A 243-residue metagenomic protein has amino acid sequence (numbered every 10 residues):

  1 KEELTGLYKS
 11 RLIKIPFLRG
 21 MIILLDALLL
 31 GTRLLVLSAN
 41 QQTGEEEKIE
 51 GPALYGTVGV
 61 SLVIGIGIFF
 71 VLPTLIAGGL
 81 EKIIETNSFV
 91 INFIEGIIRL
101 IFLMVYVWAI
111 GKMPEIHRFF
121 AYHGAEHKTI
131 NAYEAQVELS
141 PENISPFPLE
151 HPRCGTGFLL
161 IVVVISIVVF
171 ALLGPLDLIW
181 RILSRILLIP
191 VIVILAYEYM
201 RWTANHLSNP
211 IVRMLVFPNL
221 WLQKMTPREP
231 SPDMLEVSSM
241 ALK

Functional and structural regions predicted by a protein language model:
K1-G59, S88-N92, I98, F102-S145: Large intracellular
K14, L18, I22-L25, F158 (+3 more regions): Amphipathic alpha-helical transducer elements in NTP-driven molecular machines
P16-S38, W202, H206-M225: A transmembrane-helix-recognition feature enriched in membrane-embedded lipid enzymes and envelope glyco-/phospholipid
R33-Q41, S61-E85, V162-S184, P190-V193 (+1 more regions): Juxtamembrane "helix exit" motif at the C-terminal ends of alpha-helical transmembrane segments in multi-pass membrane
Q41-E47, A77-I94, L173-L183, W202-R213 (+1 more regions): Membrane interface segments of multi-pass transport proteins and intramembrane proteases
G56, V60-L72, I98, F102 (+5 more regions): Hydrophobic alpha-helical transmembrane segments of multipass membrane transporters and ion channels, focusing on
F89-L103, I182-Y199: Small-residue-enriched core segments of transmembrane alpha-helices in multipass membrane transport and channel
F93-G157, T203-L207, R213-K243: Polar-ligand-bearing catalytic/cofactor-coordination segments of membrane-embedded or membrane-tethered inner-membrane
